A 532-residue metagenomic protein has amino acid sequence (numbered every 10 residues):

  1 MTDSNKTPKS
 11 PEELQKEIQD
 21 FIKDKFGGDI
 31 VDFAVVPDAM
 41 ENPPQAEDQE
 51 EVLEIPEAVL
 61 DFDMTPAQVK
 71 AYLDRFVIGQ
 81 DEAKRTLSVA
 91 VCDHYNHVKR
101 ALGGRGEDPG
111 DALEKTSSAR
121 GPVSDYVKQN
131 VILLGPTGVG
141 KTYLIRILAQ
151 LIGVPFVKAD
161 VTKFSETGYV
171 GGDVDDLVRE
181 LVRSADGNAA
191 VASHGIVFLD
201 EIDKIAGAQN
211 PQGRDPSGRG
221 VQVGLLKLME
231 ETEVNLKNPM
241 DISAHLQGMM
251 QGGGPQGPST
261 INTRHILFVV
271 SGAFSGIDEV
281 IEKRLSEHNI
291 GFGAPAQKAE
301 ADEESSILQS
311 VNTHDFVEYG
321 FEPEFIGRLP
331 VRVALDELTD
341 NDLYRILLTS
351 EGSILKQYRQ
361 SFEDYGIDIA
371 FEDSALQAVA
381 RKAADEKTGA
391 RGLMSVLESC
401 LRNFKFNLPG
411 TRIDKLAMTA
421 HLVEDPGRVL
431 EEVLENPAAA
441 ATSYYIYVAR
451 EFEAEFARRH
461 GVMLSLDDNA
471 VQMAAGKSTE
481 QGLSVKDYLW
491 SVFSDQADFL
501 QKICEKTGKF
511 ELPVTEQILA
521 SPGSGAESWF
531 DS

Functional and structural regions predicted by a protein language model:
M1-S532: Non-catalytic accessory segments flanking P-loop/AAA+ NTPase cores
